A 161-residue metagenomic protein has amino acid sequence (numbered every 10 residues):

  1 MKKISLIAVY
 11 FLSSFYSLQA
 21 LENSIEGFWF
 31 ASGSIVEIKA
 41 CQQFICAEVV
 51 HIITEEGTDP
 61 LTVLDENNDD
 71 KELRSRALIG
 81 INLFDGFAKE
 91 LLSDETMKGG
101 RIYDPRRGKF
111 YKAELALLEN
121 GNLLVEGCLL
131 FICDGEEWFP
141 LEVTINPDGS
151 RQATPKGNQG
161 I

Functional and structural regions predicted by a protein language model:
I4-Y16: Sec-dependent N-terminal signal peptides
Q19-F28: N-terminal helix-cap/turn-to-beta initiation motif at the start of protein domains
E26, S32-I35, A40-K112: Central antiparallel beta-sheet cores of small beta-barrel/beta-sandwich binding domains
A31-S32, L118: A short, compositionally biased micro-patch
A40-Q42, V49-H51, L115-E119, G127-L130 (+1 more regions): A mature extracytoplasmic/lumenal domain signature
L129-I161: Edge beta-strand at a domain terminus
